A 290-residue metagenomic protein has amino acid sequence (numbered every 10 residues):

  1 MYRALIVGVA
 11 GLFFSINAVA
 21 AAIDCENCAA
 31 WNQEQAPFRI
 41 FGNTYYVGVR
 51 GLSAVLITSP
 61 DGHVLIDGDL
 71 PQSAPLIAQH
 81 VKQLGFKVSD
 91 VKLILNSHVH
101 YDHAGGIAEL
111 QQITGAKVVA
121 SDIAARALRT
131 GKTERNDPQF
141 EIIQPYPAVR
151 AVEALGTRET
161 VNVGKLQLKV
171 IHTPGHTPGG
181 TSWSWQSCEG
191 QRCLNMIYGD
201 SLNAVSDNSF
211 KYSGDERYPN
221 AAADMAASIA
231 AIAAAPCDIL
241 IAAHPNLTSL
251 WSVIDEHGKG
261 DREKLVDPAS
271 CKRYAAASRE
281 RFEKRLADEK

Functional and structural regions predicted by a protein language model:
A4-N17: Bacterial N-terminal signal peptides
I16, A21-W31, G190-R192, A204-K290: Accessory terminal helices/loops
A21-C25, Q33-Q35, R39-G42, D90 (+5 more regions): Metallo-beta-lactamase
A30-L84, V88, S182-A204: Conserved beta-strand hairpin/beta-sheet module of binuclear metal-dependent hydrolase folds, prominently
Q35, S73, V99-G105, A125-L128 (+3 more regions): Active-site environment of divalent metal-dependent phosphoester hydrolases
N43, I57, D67, H98 (+6 more regions): Divalent metal-coordination and catalytic microenvironments
T44, Q72-P75, K82-T160, K259-D267 (+1 more regions): Active-site HxH/HxHxD metal-binding segment of metal-dependent hydrolases
I66-G68, V91-V99, V119-S121, H172-G175 (+3 more regions): Active-site neighborhood of phospho(di)ester-bond hydrolases with catalytic His/Asp-centered motifs
